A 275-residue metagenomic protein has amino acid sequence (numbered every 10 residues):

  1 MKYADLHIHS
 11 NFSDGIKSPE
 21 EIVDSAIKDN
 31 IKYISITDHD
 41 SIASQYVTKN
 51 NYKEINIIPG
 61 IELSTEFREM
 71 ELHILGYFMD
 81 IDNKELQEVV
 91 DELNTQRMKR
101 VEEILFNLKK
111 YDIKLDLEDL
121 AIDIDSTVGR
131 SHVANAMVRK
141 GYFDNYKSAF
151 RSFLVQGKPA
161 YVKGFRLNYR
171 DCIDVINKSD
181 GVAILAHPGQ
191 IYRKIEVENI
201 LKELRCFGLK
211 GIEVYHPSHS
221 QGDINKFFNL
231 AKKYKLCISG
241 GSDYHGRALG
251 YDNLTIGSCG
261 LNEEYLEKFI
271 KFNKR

Functional and structural regions predicted by a protein language model:
M1-E71, F153-V155, P159, N168-L249 (+1 more regions): An N-terminally biased module of ancient metal coordination in phosphate/nucleic-acid-related enzymes
H9-G15, Q87-E88, I256-S258: Acidic/histidine-rich helix-loop elements that form or flank divalent-metal/phosphate-binding sites at the catalytic
K28, K110-D112, N253: Intrinsically disordered, low-complexity regions
N50-K202, G260-I270: Extended substrate/RNA-proximal surfaces in nucleic-acid metabolism proteins
E85, L249-Y251: A short acidic, helix-capping loop that chelates divalent metal ions and anchors anionic groups
L209, D252-R275: His/Asp/Glu-enriched, well-ordered alpha-helical/loop segment that forms or immediately abuts the divalent-metal
